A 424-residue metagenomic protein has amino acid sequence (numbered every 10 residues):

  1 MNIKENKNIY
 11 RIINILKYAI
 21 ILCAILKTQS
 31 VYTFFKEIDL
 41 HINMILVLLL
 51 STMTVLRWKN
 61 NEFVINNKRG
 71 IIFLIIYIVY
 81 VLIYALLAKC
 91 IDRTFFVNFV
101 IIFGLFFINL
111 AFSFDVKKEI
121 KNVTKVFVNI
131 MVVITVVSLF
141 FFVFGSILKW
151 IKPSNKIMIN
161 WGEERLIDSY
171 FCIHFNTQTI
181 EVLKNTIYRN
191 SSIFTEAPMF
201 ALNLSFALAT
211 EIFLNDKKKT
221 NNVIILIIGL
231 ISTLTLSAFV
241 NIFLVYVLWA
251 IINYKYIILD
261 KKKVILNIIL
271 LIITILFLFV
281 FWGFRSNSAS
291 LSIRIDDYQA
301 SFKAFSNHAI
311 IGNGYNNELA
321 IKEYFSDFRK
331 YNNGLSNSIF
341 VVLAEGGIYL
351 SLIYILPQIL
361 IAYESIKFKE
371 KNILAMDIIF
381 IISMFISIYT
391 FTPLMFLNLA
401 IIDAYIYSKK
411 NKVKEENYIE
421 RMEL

Functional and structural regions predicted by a protein language model:
I13-I25, I78, Y363-T390, N398-D403: Loop-to-helix entry and N-terminal half of a specific, functionally important transmembrane alpha helix in multi-pass
A24-I45, Y80-G104, K117, S138-W150: Interfacial transmembrane-helix termini
Q29-T33, G283-G346: Long extracytoplasmic/lumenal interhelical loops at the membrane interface of multi-pass membrane proteins
V47-M53, V247, M376-F385, Y389-L424: Transmembrane alpha-helices of multi-pass inner-membrane enzymes
T52-T54, K89-S146, I355-Q358: Transmembrane alpha-helical segments and their membrane-water interfaces
T124-L148, S169-L234, N241-I251: Alpha-helical transmembrane segments of multi-pass inner-membrane proteins
V136-K149, T233, W249-S290: A membrane-periplasm/extracellular boundary helix in multi-pass inner-membrane enzymes that assemble envelope glycans
N215-L226, F243-Y254, D260-V264, E345-M384: Hydrophobic transmembrane alpha-helices and their immediate junctions
